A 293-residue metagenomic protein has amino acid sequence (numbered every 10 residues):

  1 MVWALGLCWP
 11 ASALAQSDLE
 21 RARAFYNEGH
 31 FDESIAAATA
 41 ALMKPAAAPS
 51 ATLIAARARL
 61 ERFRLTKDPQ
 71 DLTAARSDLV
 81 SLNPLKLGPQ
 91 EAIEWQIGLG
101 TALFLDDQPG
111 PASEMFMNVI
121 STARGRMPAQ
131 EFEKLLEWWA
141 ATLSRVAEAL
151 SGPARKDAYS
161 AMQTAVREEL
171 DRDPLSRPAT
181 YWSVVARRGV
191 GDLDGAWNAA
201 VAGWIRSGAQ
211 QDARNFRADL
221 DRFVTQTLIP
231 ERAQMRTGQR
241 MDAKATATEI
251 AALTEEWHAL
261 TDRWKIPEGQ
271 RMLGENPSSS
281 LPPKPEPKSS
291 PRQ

Functional and structural regions predicted by a protein language model:
M1-P10: Bacterial N-terminal signal peptides
S12-L65, P69-T73, R263-R292: N-terminal leader/linker segments that initiate helical-solenoid repeat arrays
S17, A47-F63, Q90-T101, Q130-A149 (+3 more regions): Amphipathic alpha-helical repeat scaffolds of TPR domains
F25-T39, T66-V80, Q108-I120, S151-A165: Helix-turn-helix repeat elements of alpha-solenoid scaffolds
A38, K44-P45, L79-K86, T122-R124 (+5 more regions): Alpha-helical junction/boundary sensor with strong preference for TPR arrays
R59-L72, T101-P111, W138-R155, G189-N198 (+3 more regions): Alpha-helical linker/edge segments of TPR/alpha-solenoid repeat scaffolds and analogous pre-/post-domain helices
S77, F116-S121, L193-Q211, T225 (+2 more regions): TPR/TPR-like (Sel1-like) alpha-helical repeat modules
D157, D212-Q293: Terminal, low-structured helical/coil segments at or just beyond the last alpha-helical repeat
